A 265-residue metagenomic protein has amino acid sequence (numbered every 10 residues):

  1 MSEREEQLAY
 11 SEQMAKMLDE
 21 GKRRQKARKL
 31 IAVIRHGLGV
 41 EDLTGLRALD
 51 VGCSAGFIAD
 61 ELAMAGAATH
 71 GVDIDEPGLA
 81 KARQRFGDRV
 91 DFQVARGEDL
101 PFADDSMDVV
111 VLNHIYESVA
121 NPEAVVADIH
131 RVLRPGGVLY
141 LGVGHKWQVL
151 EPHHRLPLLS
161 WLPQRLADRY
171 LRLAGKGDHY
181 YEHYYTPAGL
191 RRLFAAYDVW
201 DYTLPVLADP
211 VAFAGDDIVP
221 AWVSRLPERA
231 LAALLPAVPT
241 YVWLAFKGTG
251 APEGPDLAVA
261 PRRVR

Functional and structural regions predicted by a protein language model:
M1-A103, V109-V111, V238-Y241, A251-R265: Conserved N-terminal segment of class I S-adenosyl-L-methionine
D60, P77, V119-A124, E151: Short N-terminal helix/helix-N-cap motif within the alpha/beta-hydrolase-1
M64, G87, A120, R134 (+1 more regions): Short conserved AdoMet
V109-A120: A short SAM/SAH-binding and catalytic strip from SAM-dependent methyltransferases
E123-V138: A short glycine-rich, Lys/Arg-flanked "PGG" loop and its adjoining helix->strand segment in the class I
V138-A167: Conserved class I S-adenosyl-L-methionine
L173-A188: Acceptor-substrate binding/catalytic loop of class I
P187-R265: A C-terminal cap/extension of S-adenosyl-L-methionine-dependent methyltransferases that defines the acceptor-substrate
